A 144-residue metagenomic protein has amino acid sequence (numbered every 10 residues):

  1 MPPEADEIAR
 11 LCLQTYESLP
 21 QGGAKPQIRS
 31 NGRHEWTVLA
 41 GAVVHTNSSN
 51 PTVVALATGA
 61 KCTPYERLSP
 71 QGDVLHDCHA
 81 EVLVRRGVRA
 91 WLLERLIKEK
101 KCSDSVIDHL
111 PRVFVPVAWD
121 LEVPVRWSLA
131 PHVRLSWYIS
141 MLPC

Functional and structural regions predicted by a protein language model:
M1-C144: Catalytic cores of nucleic-acid editing and processing enzymes, centered on the cytidine/adenosine deaminase
